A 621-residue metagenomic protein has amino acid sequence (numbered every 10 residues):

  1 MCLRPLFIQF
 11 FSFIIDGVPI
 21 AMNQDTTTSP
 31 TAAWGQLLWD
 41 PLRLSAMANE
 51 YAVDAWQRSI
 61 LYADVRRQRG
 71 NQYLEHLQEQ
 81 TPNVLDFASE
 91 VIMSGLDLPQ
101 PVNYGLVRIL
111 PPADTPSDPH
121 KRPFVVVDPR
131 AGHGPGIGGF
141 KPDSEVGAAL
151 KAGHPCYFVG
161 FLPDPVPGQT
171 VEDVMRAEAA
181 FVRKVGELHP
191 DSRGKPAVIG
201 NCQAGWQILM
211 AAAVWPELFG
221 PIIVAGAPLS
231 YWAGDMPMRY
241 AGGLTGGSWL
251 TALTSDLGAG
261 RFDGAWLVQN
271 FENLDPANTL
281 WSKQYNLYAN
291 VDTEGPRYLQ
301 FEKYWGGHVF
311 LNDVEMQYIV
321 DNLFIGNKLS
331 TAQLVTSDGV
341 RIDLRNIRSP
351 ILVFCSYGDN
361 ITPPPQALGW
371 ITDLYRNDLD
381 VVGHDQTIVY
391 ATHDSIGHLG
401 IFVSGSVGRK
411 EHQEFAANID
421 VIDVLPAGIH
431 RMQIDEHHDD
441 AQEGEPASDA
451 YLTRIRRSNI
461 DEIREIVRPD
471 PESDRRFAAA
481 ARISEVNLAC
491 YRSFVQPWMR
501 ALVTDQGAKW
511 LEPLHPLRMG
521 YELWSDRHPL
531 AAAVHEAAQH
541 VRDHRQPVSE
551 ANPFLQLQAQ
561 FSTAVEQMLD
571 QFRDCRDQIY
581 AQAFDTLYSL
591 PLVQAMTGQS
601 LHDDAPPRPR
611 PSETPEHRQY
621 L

Functional and structural regions predicted by a protein language model:
F7-P123: Flexible, membrane-associating and regulatory peripheral segments of lipid-active enzymes
G17, N23-R66, E187, D191-R193 (+2 more regions): Alpha/beta-hydrolase-fold enzymes
G17-P19, N23-R43, L162, F324 (+3 more regions): Alpha/beta-hydrolase-fold serine-hydrolase catalytic core, especially in secreted/extracellular enzymes
V91-P165: Short, surface-exposed "cap/lid" segments of acyl-processing enzymes
F158-D173, I401-F402: Glycine-rich "HGGG/HGxG" loop immediately N-terminal to the catalytic nucleophile of the alpha/beta-hydrolase
V166-G168, A177-G194: Conserved acidic catalytic loop of the alpha/beta-hydrolase fold
I199-A204: Gly/Ala-rich beta-loop-alpha elbow adjacent to hydrolase catalytic centers
V353-C355, D359: Short beta-strand/loop motif that positions the catalytic acidic residue of the alpha/beta-hydrolase fold
